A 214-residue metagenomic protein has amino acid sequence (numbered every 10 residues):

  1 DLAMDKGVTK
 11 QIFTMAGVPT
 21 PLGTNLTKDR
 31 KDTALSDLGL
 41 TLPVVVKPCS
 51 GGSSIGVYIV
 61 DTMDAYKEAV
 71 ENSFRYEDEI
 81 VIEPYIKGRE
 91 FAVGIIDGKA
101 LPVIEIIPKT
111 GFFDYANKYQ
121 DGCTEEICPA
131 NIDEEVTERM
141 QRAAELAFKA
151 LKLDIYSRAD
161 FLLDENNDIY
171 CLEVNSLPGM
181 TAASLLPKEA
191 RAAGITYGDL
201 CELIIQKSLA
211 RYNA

Functional and structural regions predicted by a protein language model:
D1-E83, K87-R89: Active-site nucleotide/adenylate-binding loops and adjacent lid/helix of ATP-dependent enzymes
G7, R142, A183-L185: A generic alpha-helix surface/boundary motif
V18-P19, N25, E79, L162 (+3 more regions): Preference for protein termini
S54, K109, N175-E189: Glycine-rich phosphate/pyrophosphate-binding beta-alpha loops
Y58-R142, L163-Y170: Phosphate-binding site of ATP-dependent enzymes
P84, F148-M180, A190: Conserved metal-phosphate-binding beta-hairpin within the catalytic cores of diverse ATP-dependent phosphoryl-transfer
E105-S157, K188-A214: Active-site "cap" helix and flanking loop/linker of ATP-utilizing ligase/carboxylase catalytic domains
